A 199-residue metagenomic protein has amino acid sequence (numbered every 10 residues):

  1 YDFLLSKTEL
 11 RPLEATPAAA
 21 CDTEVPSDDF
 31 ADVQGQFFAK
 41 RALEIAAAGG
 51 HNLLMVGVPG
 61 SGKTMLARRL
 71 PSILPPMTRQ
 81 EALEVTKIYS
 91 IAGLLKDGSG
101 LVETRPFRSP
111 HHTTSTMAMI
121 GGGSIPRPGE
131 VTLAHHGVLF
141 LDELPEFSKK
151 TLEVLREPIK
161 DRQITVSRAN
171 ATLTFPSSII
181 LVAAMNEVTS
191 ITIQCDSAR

Functional and structural regions predicted by a protein language model:
Y1-D2, G60-S61, I73-P75, Y89 (+4 more regions): Conserved nucleotide-binding/hydrolysis micro-motifs of P-loop NTPases
Y1-L54, S61, S167: Peripheral, non-AAA+ core regions of ATP-driven protein-machinery
V25-F30, R68-R69, G137-V138, S197-R199: Short hinge/gating elements
L43, A82, M119, A134 (+3 more regions): Conserved RecA-like P-loop NTPase ATPase core
L54-D97, R156, D161: Walker A/P-loop
S99-G121, I125: Inter-Walker segment of RecA-like/P-loop motor cores
F107-R108, G129-H136, S167-N186: AAA+/SF3 P-loop NTPase mechanochemical coupling elements
H111, S115, R127-K160, V188-S197: Conserved AAA+/SF3 P-loop NTPase catalytic/coupling segment centered on the Walker-B
